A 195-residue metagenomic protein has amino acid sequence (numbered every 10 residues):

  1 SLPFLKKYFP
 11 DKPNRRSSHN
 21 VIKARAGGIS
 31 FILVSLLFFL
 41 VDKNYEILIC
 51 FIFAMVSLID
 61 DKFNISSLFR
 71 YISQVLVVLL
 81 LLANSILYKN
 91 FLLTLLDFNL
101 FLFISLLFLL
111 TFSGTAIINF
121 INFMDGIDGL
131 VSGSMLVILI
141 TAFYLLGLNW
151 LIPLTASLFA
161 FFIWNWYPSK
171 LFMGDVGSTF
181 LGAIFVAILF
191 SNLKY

Functional and structural regions predicted by a protein language model:
S1-Y195: "…together with the soluble PPM/PP2C metallo-phosphatase catalytic core" -> "…together with the soluble PPM/PP2C
